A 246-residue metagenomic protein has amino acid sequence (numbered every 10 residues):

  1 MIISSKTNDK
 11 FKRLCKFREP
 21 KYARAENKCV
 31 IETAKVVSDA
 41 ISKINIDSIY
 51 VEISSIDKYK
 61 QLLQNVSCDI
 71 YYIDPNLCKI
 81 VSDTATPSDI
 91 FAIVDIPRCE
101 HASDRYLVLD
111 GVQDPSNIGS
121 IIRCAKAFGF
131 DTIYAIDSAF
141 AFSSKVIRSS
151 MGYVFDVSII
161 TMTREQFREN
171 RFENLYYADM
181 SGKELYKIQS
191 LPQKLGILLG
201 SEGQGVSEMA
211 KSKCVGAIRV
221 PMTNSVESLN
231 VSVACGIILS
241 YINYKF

Functional and structural regions predicted by a protein language model:
M1-S54, S138-A139: Boundary-proximal intrinsically disordered activation/regulatory segments immediately upstream of a helical core
I2-S5, I31, D69-D74, V157-E165: Short acidic-hydrophobic, aromatic-tinged amphipathic segments that line or gate anion-handling sites
T33, Q113-I121, L229-A234: Amphipathic alpha-helical repeat scaffolds
D57-S67, A210: Short, aromatic/basic amphipathic alpha-helical patches
I70-D95: Glycine/small-residue-rich loop that forms an oxyanion/phosphate-binding "nest" at active or ligand-binding sites
I93, R98-G182: RNA substrate-binding interface of SAM-dependent RNA methyltransferases
K126-F128, S138, V146-F155, E208-F246: Structured adenosyl-cofactor binding patch, chiefly the S-adenosyl-L-methionine
Y177-V226: Active-site/ligand-binding-proximal alpha/beta "capping" segment
